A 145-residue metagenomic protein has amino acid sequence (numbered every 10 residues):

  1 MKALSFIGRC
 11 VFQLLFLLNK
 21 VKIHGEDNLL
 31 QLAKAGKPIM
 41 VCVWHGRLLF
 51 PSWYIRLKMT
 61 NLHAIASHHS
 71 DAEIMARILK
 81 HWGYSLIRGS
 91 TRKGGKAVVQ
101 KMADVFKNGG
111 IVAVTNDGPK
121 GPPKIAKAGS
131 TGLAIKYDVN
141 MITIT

Functional and structural regions predicted by a protein language model:
M1-I55, Y84, Q100-A103: Membrane-anchoring hydrophobic helices of lipid-metabolizing enzymes
G25, G95-V99, A126-K127: Amphipathic coiled-coil/heptad-repeat helices and related helical stalk/stem segments that mediate oligomerization
K37-K93: Catalytic core of membrane glycerolipid acyltransferases/transacylases, capturing the structured, soluble-facing
I55-K58, L79-K80, K101-A103, K127-S130: Short, glycine/charged-enriched secondary-structure capping and boundary segments
R56-L57, H81-W82, N108, I135-N140: Alpha-helix C-terminal capping segments
K80-G121: Hydrophobic, well-structured mid-protein blocks that either form specific transmembrane helices
G110-T145: Membrane-associated lipid acylation/remodeling enzymes share a hydrophobic transmembrane-juxtamembrane segment
